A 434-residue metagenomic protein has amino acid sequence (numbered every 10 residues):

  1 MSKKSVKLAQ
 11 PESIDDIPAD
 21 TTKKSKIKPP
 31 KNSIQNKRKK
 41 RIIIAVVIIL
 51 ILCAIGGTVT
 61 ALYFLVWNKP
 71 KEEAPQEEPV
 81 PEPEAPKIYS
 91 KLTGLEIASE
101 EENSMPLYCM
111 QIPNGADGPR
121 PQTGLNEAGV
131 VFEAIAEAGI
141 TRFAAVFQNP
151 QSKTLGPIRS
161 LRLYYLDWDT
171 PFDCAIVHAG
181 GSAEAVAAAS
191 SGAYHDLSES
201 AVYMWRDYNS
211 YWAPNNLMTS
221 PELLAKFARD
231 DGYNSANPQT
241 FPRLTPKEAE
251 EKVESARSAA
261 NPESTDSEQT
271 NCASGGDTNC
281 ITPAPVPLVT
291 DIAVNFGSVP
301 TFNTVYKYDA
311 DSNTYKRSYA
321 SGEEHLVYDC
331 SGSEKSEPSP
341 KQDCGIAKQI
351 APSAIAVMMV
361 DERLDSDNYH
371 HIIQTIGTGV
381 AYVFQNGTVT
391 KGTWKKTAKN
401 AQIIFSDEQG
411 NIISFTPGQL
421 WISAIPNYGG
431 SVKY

Functional and structural regions predicted by a protein language model:
M1-Q35: N-terminal targeting leaders characterized by basic, low-complexity, disordered sequences that direct proteins
K7, D15, V47-I48, W67 (+1 more regions): N-terminal non-cleavable signal-anchor helices
T22-K23, A61, N271: N-terminal compositionally biased, intrinsically disordered segments and leader/signal-like regions
Q35-L52: N-terminal Sec-pathway targeting helices
G56, A74-A128, E137-Y434: A surface/extracellular/periplasmic glyco- and lipid-processing/surface-interacting theme
G56-E73: Hydrophobic single-pass membrane-insertion segments
A134: Change "in soluble alpha/beta enzymes" to "in soluble alpha/beta proteins
